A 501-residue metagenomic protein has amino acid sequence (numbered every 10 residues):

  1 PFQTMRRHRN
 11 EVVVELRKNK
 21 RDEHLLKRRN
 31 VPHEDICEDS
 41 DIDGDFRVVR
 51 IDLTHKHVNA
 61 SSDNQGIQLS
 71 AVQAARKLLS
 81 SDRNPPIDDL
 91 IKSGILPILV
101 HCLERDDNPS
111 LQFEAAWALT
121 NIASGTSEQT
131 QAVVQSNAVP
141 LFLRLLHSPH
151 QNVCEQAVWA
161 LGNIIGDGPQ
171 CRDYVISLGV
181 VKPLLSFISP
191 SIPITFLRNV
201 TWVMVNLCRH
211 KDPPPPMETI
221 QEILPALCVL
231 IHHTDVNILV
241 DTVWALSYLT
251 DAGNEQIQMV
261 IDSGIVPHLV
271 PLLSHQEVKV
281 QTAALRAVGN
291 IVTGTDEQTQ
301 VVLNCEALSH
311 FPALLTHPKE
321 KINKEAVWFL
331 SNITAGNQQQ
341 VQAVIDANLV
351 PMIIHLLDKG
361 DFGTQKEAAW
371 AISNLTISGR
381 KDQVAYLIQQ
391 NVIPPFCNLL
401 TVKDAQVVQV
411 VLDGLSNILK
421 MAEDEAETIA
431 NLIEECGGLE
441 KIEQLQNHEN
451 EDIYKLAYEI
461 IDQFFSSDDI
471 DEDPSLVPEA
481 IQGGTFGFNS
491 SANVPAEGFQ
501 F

Functional and structural regions predicted by a protein language model:
P1-N64, L69-K77, L439-Q444, H448-F501: Intrinsically disordered, low-complexity regulatory regions of large eukaryotic scaffold/signaling proteins
T54-S110, Q131: Onset and early core of a folded interaction/catalytic domain in large eukaryotic regulators
T54-V58, I98-H101, L141-L143, P183-L185 (+7 more regions): Buried hydrophobic core positions in alpha-solenoid tandem helical repeats
D63-K77, D107-A123, Q135, H147-G166 (+14 more regions): Alpha-helical solenoid repeats of the armadillo/HEAT superfamily in eukaryotic scaffolding/adaptor proteins
P85-K92, T130-Q131, Q135, R172-S177 (+9 more regions): HEAT/armadillo-like alpha-solenoid scaffolds in large eukaryotic assembly and transport factors
G125, R144-L145, D167, D173 (+8 more regions): A structural feature that tracks compact, well-ordered secondary-structure segments with a strong bias toward
K381, I393, C397-N398, G414: Alpha-helical protein-protein interaction modules
